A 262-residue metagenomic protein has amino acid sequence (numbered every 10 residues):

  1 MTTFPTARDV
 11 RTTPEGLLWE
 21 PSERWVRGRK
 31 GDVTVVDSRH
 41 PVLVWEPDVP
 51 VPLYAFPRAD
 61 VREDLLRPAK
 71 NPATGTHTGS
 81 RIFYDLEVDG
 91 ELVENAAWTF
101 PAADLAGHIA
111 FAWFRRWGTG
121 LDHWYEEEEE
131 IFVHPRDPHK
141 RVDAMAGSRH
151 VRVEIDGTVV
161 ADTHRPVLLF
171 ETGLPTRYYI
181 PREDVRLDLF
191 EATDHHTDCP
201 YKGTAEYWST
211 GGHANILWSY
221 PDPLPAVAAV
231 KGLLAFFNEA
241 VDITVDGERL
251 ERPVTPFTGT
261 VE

Functional and structural regions predicted by a protein language model:
M1-E262: Terminal leader/tail segments of proteins
